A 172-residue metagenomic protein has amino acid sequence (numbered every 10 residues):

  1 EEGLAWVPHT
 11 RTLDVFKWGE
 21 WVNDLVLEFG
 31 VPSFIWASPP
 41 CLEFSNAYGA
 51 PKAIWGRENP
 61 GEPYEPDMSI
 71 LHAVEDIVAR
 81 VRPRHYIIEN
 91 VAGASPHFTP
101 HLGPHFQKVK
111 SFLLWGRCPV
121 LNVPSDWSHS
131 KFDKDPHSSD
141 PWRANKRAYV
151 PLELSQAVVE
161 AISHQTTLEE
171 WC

Functional and structural regions predicted by a protein language model:
E1-C172: Conserved active-site and SAM-binding loop architecture of S-adenosyl-L-methionine-dependent nucleic-acid
